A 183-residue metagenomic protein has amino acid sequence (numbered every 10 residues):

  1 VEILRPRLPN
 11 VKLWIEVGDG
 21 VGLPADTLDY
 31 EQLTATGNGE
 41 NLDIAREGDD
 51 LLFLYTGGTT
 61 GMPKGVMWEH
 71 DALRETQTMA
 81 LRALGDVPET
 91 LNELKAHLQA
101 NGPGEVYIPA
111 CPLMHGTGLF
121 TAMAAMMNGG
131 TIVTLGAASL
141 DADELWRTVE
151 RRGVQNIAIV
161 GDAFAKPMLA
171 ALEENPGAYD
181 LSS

Functional and structural regions predicted by a protein language model:
V1-E2, D19-V21, C111, A137 (+1 more regions): Adenylate-forming
V1-G48, R74, A170-E174: ANL superfamily adenylate-forming
E2, K64-M67, T131-A138: Short beta-strand->loop structural element characteristic of the AMP-binding/adenylate-forming
L8-N10, A100-P103, G177-S183: Short helix-terminating capping/connector loops at secondary-structure junctions
G37-Y55, M62, H97-V106: Conserved pre-ATP/AMP-binding loop-to-beta segment of ANL
G48, A72, L140, V160-A163: Short beta->alpha linker loops
L51-E89: Conserved AMP-binding A3 loop
E75-A110, M114-A158, A171, N175: Conserved AMP-binding/adenylation subdomain of ANL enzymes
